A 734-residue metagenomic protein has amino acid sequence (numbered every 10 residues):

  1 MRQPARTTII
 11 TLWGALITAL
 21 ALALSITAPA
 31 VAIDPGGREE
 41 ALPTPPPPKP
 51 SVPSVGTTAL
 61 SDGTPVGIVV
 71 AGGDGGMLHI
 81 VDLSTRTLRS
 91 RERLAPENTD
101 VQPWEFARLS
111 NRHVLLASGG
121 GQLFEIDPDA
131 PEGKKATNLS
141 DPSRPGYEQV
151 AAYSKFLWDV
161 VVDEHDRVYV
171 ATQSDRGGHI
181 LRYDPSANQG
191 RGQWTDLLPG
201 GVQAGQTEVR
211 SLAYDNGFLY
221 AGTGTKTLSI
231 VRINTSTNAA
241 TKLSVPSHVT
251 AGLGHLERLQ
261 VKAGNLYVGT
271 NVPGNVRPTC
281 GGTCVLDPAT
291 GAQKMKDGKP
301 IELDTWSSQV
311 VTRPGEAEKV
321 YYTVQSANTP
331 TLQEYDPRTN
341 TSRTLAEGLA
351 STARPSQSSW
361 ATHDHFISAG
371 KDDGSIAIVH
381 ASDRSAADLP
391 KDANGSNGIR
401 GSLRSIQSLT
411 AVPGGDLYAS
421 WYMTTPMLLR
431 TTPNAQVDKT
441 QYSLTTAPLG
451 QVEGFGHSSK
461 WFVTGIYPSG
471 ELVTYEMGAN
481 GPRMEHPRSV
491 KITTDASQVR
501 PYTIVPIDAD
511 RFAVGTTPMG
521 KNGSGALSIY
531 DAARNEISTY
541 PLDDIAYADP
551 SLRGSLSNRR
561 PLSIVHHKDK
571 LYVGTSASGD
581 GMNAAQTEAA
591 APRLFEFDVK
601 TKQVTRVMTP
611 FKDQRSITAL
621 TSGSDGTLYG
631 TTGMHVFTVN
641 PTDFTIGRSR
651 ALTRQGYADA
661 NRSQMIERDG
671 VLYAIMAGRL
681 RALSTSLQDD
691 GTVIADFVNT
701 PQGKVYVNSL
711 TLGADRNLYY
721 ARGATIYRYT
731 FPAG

Functional and structural regions predicted by a protein language model:
M1-A32: Secretory targeting and sorting signals
T44, E92-N98, T137-A151, Q193-G205 (+10 more regions): Surface-exposed loop and turn segments in beta-propeller and other repeat-based domains that flank or scaffold
K49-A59, T99-R108, V150-V161, G205-A213 (+10 more regions): Repeated scaffold domains used in trafficking and secretory/extracellular systems, primarily beta-propellers
V66-V70, H113-L116, R167-A171, L219-G222 (+10 more regions): Conserved beta-propeller blade signature
G73, G120, S174, T225 (+10 more regions): Residue-level signature of beta-propeller blades and closely related beta-rich strand-turn architectures in secreted
M77-H79, Q122-F124, H179-R182, S229-V231 (+10 more regions): A short loop-to-beta-strand structural motif that recurs across blades of beta-propeller domains
T270-G281, V514-G525, G574-A591: Short, conserved, GDST-rich strand-edge loop motifs in beta-rich repeat architectures
K704-G734: Blade-level signature of beta-propeller repeat domains, shared across WD40, Kelch, NHL, RCC1 and BNR/Asp-box propellers
